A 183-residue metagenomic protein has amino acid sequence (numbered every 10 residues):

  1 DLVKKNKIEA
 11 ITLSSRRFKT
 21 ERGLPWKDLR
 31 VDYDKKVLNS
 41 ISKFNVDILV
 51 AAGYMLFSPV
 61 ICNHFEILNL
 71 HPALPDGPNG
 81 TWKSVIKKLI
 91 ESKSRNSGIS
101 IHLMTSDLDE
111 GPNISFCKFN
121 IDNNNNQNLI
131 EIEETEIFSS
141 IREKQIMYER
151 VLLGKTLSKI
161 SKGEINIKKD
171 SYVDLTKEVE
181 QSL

Functional and structural regions predicted by a protein language model:
D1-L183: One-carbon transfer enzymes
